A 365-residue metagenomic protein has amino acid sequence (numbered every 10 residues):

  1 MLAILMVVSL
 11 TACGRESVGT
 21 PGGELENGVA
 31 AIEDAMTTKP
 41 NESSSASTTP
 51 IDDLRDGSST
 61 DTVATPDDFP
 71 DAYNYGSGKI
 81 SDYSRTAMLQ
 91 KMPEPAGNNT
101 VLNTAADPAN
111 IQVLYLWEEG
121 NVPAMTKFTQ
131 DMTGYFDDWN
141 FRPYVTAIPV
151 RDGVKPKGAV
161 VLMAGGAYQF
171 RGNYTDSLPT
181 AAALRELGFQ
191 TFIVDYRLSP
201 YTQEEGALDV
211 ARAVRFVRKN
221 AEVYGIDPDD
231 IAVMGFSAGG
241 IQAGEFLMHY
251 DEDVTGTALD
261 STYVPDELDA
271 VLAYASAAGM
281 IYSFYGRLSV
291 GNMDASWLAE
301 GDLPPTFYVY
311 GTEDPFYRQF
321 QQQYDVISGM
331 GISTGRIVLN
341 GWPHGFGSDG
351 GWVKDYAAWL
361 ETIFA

Functional and structural regions predicted by a protein language model:
S9-A12: C-terminal motif of bacterial Sec signal peptides marking the signal peptidase cleavage site
P70-V154: N-terminal cap/lid segment of alpha/beta-hydrolase-fold proteins
K157-G165: Short beta-strand element of the alpha/beta-hydrolase
G172-Y174, V194-G225, F346-G351: Catalytic nucleophile-loop/oxyanion-hole region of alpha/beta-hydrolase and closely related hydrolase-like folds
Y174-F192: Short amphipathic alpha-helix adjacent to the substrate-entry channel of hydrolases
R212-A299: Primarily recognizes the serine-hydrolase "nucleophile elbow" in alpha/beta-hydrolase and SGNH/GDSL folds
Y308-Y310: Short beta-strand/loop motif that positions the catalytic acidic residue of the alpha/beta-hydrolase fold
Y324, G329-A365: C-terminal catalytic histidine-bearing segment of alpha/beta-hydrolase fold enzymes
